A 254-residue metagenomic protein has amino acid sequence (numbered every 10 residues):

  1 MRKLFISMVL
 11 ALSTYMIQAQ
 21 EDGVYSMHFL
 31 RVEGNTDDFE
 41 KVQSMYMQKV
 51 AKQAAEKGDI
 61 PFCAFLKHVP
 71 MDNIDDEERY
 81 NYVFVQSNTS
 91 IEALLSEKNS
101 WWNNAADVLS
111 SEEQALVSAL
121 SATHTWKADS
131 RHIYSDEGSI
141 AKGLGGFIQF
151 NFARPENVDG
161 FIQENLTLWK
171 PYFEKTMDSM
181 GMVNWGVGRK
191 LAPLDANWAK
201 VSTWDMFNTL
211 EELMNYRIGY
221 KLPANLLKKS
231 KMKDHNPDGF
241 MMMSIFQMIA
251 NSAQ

Functional and structural regions predicted by a protein language model:
M1-D22: Bacterial Sec-dependent N-terminal signal peptides
A19-V108, A115-Q254: Short S/T/G/P-rich N-terminal loop/turn motif that feeds into the first structured element of a domain
